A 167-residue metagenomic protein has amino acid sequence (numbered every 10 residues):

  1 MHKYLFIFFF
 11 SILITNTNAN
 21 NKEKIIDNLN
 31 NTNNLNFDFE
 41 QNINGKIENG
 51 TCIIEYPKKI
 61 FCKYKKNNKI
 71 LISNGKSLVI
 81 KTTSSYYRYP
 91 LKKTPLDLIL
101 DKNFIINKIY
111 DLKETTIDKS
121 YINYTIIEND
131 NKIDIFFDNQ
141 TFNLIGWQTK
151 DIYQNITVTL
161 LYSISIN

Functional and structural regions predicted by a protein language model:
Y4-T15: Sec-dependent N-terminal signal peptides
T15-N21: Boundary at the C-terminal end of the N-terminal hydrophobic targeting segment
D27-I47: A short, Trp-centered hydrophobic/proline-enriched beta-strand micro-motif
N31, I53-K59, S73-S77, K119 (+1 more regions): Short, solvent-exposed coil/turn segments at beta-strand boundaries
F39, I60-Y64, L78-K81, I126 (+1 more regions): Short hydrophobic/aromatic-rich beta-strand segments that constitute the beta-sheet cores of beta-sandwich/beta-barrel
N44-I47, K66-N68, T83-S84, E128-D130 (+1 more regions): Glycine-centered tight beta-turn/hairpin loop motif at sheet-sheet or coil-to-beta transitions
C52-L100, T157: An acidic-aromatic
I109, K113-N167: Gly/Pro-enriched, hydrophobic low-complexity segments that function as extracytoplasmic propeptides/linkers
